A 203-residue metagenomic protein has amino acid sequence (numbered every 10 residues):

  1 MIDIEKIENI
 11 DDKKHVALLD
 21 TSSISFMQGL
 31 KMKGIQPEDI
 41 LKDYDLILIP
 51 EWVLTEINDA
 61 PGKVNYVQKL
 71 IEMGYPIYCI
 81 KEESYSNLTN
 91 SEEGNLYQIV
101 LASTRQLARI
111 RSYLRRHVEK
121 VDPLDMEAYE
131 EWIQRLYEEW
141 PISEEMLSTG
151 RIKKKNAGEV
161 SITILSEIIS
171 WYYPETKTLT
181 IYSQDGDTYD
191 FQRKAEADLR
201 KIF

Functional and structural regions predicted by a protein language model:
I2-K177, D187-F203: Active-site-proximal, substrate-binding regions of enzyme catalytic domains and RNA-binding/basic surfaces
T180-Q184: Acidic beta-strand-to-loop metal/phosphate-binding motif
